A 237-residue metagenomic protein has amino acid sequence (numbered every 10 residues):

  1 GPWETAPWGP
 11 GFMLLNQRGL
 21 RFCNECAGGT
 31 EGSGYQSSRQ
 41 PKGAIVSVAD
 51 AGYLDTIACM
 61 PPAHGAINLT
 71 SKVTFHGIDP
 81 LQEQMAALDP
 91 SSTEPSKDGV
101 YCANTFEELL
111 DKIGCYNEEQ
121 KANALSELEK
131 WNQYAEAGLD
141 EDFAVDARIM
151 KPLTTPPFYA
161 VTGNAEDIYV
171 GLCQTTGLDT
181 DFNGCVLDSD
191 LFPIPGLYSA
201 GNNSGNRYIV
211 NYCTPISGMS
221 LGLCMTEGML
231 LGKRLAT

Functional and structural regions predicted by a protein language model:
G1-C115, E119: An anion/pyrophosphate-binding glycine-rich loop and adjacent beta-alpha core in soluble alpha-beta enzymes
P7-G9, L172-Q174, S217: Short, small/polar residue-rich loop motifs at catalytic or cofactor-binding pockets
L15, G29, A200, S204-G205 (+1 more regions): Mature, folded catalytic cores of secreted/periplasmic enzymes
Q17-R18, F182, S189, T226: Short, ordered coil/turn segments that flank beta-strands lining enzyme active or ligand-binding pockets
I45-A49, A103-L110, L125, E129 (+1 more regions): Predominant activation on well-ordered alpha-helical scaffold segments within soluble catalytic domains
E119-N211: A glycine-rich dinucleotide-binding beta-alpha-beta segment and adjacent secondary-structure elements that constitute
S204-T237: A conserved FAD-binding loop/helix module that cradles the flavin
